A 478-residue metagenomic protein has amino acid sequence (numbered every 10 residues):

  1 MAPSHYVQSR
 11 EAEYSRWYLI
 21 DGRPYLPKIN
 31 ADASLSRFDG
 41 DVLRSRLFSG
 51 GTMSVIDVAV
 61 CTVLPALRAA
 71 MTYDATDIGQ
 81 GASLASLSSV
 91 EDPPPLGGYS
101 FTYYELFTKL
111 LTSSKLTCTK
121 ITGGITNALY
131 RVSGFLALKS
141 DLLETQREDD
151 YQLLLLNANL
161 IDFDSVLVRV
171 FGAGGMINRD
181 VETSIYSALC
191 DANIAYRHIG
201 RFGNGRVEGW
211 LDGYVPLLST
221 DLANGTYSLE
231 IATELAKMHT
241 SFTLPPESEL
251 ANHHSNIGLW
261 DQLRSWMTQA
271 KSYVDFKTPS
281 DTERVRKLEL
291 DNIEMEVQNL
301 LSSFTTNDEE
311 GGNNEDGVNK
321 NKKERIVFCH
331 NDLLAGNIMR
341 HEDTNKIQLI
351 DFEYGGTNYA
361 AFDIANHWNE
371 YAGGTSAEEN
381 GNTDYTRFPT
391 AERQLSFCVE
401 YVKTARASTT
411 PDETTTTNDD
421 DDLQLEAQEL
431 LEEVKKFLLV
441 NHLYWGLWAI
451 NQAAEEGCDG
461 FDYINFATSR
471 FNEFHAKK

Functional and structural regions predicted by a protein language model:
M1-T112, Q452, E456-K478: Regulatory N- and C-terminal appendages and interdomain linkers associated with kinase/kinase-like NTP transferase
V55-L110, I121, T243-S248, S255-N331 (+3 more regions): An alpha-helical support segment within catalytic cores of ATP-dependent transferases
T102-T112, L153-D164, N319-K320, N418-Q428: Intrinsically disordered, low-complexity acidic Ser/Thr-rich regulatory segments
T119-I121, I125-D291, E309-E310, V318-R325: ATP-binding pocket architecture of kinase catalytic cores
G203-N204, E342-N345, H442: Short strand-connecting beta-turns/loops that link adjacent beta-strands
I338-S376: Catalytic activation segment of kinase domains across protein kinase-like and atypical kinase folds
A361-E413, L439-G457, E473: Active-site activation/catalytic loop segments of kinase-like enzymes and analogous catalytic loops in related
P411-E413, N418-K478: Helical subdomain adjoining the active site within ATP-dependent kinase catalytic cores
